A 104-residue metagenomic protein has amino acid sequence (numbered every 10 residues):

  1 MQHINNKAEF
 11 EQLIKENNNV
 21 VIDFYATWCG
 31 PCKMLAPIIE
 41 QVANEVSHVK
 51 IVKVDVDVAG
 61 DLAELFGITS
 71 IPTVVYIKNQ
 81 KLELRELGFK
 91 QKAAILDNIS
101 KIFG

Functional and structural regions predicted by a protein language model:
Q2, K50-V52, K81-E86: Structural signal for short hydrophobic segments within the conserved structured cores of catalytic domains across
Q2-N19, G60: A short beta-strand-turn-helix
I4-N6, F24, A36-A43, S47-D61: Thiol-based oxidoreductase modules, predominantly thioredoxin-like and allied folds used for disulfide exchange
E9, M34, D61, L82 (+1 more regions): Residue-level recognition of oxygen-bearing side chains
E11-Q41: Local sequence-structure signature of Cys/Sec-based thiol-disulfide redox active-site neighborhoods
P31-M34, I38, H48, T73 (+2 more regions): Residue-level recognition of specific faces of alpha-helices
G60, F66-V75: Structural micro-motif
K78-G104: Non-catalytic, surface beta->alpha helical segment in thiol-disulfide oxidoreductase systems
